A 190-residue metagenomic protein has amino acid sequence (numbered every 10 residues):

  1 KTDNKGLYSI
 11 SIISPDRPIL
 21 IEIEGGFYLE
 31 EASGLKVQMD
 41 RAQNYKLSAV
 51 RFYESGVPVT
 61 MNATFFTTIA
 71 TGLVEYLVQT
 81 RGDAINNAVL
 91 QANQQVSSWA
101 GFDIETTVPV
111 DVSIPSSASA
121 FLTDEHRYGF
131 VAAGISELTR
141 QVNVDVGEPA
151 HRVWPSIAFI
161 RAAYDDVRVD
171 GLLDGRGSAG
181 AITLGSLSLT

Functional and structural regions predicted by a protein language model:
K1-T190: Feature for extracytoplasmic/surface-facing segments of secreted or surface-associated proteins, emphasizing
